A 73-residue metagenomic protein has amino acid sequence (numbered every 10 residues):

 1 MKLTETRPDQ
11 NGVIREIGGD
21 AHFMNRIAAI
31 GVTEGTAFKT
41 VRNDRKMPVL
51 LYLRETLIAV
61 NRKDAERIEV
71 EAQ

Functional and structural regions predicted by a protein language model:
M1, G19-H22, A65-E66: Short charge-dense sequence patches
K2-L3, A28: Short, flexible, glycine/charge-rich loop motifs used to bind or transfer phosphoryl groups or to couple energy/partner
L3, D9-G12, N43-Q73: C-terminal structural segments of small proteins and small subunits
Q10-F23: Short, structured beta-strand/loop micro-motifs enriched in basic residues and often containing a Trp
H22-R26, T36: Short alpha-helix capping/helix-loop boundary micro-motifs
I27-I30, N61: Short beta-strand-centered segments at strand-helix junctions
E34-T40: Conserved beta-strand/loop element in small beta-rich adapter and peptidoglycan-binding domains
